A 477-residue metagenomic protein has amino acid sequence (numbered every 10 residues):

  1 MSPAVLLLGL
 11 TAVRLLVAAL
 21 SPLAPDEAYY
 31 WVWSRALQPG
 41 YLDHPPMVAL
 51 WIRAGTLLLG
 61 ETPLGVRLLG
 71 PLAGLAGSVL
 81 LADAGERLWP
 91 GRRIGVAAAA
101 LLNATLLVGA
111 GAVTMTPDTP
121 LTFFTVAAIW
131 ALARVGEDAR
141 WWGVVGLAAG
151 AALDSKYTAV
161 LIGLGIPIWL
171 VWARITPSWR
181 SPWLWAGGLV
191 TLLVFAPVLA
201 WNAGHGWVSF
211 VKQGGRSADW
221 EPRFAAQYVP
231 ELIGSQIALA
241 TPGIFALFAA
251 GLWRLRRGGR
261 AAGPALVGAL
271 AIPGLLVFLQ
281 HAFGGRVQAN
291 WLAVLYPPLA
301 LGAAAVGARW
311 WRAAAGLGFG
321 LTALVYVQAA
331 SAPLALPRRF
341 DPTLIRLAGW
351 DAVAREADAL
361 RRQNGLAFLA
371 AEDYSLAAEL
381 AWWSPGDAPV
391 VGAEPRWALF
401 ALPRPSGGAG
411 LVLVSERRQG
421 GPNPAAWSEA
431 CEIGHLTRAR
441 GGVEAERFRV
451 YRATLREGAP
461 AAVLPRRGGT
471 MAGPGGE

Functional and structural regions predicted by a protein language model:
A4, L68-W89, A127: Transmembrane-helix motifs of polytopic, lipid-linked glycan transferases
L7, A98-N103, A149, L153: Short helix- or helix-capping micro-motifs that position conserved polar/aromatic residues at function-defining sites
L37, G111, P242, L275 (+1 more regions): Hydrophobic/aromatic-rich transmembrane helices and adjacent perimembrane loops
S78-L80, P120-E137, L147-A149, L299-G302: Specific aromatic-rich, kink-prone transmembrane helix
E86, A128-W142, A250: Membrane-interface transmembrane helices that cradle and orient dolichyl/undecaprenyl
A110-L121: Short acidic/glycine- and proline-prone juxtamembrane loop motifs at membrane-interface regions of multi-pass membrane
G163-P264, L279: Transmembrane-lumen/periplasm boundary regions of multi-pass, lipid-linked membrane glycan transferases
A289, W311-G365, Y374-W397, V414-E477: Membrane-proximal, lumen/periplasm-facing interface regions of secretory-pathway glyco- and lipid-modifying enzymes
